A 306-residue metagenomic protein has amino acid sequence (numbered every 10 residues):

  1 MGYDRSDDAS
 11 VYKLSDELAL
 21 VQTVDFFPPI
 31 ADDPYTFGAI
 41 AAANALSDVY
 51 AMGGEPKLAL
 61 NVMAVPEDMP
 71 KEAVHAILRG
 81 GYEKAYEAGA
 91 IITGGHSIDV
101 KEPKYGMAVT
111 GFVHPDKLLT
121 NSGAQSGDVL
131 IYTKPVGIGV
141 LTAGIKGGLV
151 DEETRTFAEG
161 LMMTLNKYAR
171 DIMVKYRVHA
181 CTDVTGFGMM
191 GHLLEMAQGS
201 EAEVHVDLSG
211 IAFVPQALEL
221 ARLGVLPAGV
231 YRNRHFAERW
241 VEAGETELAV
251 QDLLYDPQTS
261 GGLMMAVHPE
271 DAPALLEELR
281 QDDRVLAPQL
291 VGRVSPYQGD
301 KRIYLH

Functional and structural regions predicted by a protein language model:
M1-H306: Helix-biased detector of long, well-ordered alpha-helical tracts
